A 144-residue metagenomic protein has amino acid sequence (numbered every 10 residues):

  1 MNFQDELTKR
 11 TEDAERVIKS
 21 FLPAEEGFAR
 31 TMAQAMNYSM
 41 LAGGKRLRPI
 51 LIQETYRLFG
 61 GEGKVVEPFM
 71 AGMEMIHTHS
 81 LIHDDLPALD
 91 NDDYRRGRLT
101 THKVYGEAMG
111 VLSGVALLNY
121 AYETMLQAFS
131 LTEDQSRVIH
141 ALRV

Functional and structural regions predicted by a protein language model:
M1-F21: N-terminal export signals and maturation junctions of secreted/periplasmic proteins
D13, K19-L22, E26-V144: Mg2+-dependent prenyl diphosphate-binding active-site environment of isoprenoid biosynthetic enzymes
